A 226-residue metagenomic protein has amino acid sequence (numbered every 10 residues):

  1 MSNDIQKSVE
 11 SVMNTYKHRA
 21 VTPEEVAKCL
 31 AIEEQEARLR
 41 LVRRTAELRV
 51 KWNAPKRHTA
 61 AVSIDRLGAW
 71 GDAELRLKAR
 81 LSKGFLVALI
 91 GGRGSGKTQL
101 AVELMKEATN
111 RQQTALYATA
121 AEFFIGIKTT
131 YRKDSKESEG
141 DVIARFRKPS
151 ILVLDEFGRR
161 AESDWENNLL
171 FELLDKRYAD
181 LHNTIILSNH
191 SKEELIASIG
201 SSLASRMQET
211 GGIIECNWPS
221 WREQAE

Functional and structural regions predicted by a protein language model:
M1-A73, I213-I214, W218, R222-E226: A short, basic N-terminal segment
G71-E74, T109, Q113-K148, A161: Short glycine-rich substrate-engagement loop in P-loop NTPases that contacts/grips substrate
L77-G84: Phosphate-binding P-loop
G84-V102: Walker A/P-loop nucleotide-binding motif
Q99-Q113: P-loop NTPase Walker A phosphate-binding motif
Q113-T114, K148-I151, Y178-I186: Loop/turn-to-beta-strand initiation segments
F123-G126, T130, F157-E226: Replace "adjacent to P-loop NTPase cores in ATP/GTP-dependent enzymes" with "adjacent to NTP-binding cores
